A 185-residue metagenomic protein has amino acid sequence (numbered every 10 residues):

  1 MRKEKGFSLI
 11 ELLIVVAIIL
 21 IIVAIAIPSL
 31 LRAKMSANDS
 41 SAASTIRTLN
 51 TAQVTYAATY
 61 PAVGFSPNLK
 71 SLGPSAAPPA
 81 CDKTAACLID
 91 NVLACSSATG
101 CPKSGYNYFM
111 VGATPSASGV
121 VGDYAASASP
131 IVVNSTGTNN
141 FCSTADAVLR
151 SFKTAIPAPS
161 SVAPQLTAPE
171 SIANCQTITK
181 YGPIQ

Functional and structural regions predicted by a protein language model:
M1-T55: Amphipathic alpha-helical segments typified by the pilin-like N-terminal helix that continues immediately C-terminal
L12-V16, V23, A33, S75 (+3 more regions): Low-complexity, intrinsically disordered/propeptide-like segments
A26, M35, A43, T55 (+4 more regions): A generic "cationic amphipathic patch" detector
T51-N139, S143-V148, K153, N174-Q185: Extracellular/periplasmic head regions of type IV pilus-like filament subunits
A155-P159: A short acidic/small-residue loop/turn micro-motif
P164-S171: Glycine-rich phosphate-binding loops of NTPases
